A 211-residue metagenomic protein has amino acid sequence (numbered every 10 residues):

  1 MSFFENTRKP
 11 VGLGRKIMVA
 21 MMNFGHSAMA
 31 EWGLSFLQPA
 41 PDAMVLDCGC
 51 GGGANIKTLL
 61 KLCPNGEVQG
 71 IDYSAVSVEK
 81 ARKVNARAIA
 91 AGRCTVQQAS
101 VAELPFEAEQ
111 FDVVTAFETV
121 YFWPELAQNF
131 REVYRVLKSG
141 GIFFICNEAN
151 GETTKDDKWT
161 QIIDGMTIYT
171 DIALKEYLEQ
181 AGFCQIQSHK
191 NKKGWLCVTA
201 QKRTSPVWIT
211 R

Functional and structural regions predicted by a protein language model:
F4, P10-N23, S27, I142-T199: C-terminal alpha-helical "lid/dimerization" subdomain adjacent to the S-adenosyl-L-methionine
F24-A43, T58: Conserved alpha-helix/loop element of class I SAM-dependent methyltransferases that forms part of the SAM/SAH-binding
D42, L137-I142: Short glycine-dipeptide loop
M44-E103: Class I SAM-dependent methyltransferase SAM/SAH-binding core
A102-V113: A short acidic, Gly/Pro-enriched loop at the edge of an enzyme's catalytic core that lines a small-molecule cofactor
V113-E125: A short SAM/SAH-binding and catalytic strip from SAM-dependent methyltransferases
A127-S139: A short glycine-rich, Lys/Arg-flanked "PGG" loop and its adjoining helix->strand segment in the class I
V198-R211: C-terminal lobe and adjacent flexible extensions of AdoMet/dcAdoMet transferase-like proteins
